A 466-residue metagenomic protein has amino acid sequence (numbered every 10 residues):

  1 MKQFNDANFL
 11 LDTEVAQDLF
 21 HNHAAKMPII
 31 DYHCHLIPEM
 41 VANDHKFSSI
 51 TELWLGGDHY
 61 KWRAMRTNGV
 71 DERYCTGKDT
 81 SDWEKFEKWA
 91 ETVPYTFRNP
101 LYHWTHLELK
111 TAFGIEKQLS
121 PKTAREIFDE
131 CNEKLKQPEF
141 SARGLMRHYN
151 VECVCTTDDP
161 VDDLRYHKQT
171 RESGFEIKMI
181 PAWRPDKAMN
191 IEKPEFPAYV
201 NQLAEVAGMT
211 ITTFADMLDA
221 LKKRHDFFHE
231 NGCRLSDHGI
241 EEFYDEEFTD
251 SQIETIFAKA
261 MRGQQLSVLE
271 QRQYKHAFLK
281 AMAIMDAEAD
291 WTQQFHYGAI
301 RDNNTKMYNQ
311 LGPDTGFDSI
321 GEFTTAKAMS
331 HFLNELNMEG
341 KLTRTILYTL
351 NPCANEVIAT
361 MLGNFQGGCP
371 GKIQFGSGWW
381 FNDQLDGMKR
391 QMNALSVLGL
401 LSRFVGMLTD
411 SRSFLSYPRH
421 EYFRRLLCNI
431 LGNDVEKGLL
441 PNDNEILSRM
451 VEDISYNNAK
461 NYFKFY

Functional and structural regions predicted by a protein language model:
K2-A289, K341-T343, L347-P352, E356-A359 (+1 more regions): Metal-cofactor-binding active-site regions of metalloenzymes
S267-V268, F317-F323: A short acidic, glycine-rich active-site loop that binds or catalyzes chemistry on phosphate/adenosine moieties
Q293-F295: C-terminal amphipathic alpha-helical interaction region
N304: Hard-cation-handling environments
Y308-G316: Short glycine/proline- and charge-enriched loop/turn segments that cap or connect secondary-structure elements
F323-M329: Divalent-cation-assisted or electrostatically stabilized phosphate/pyrophosphate-binding catalytic cores
F332-M338: Short, basic/hydrophobic alpha-helical segments
